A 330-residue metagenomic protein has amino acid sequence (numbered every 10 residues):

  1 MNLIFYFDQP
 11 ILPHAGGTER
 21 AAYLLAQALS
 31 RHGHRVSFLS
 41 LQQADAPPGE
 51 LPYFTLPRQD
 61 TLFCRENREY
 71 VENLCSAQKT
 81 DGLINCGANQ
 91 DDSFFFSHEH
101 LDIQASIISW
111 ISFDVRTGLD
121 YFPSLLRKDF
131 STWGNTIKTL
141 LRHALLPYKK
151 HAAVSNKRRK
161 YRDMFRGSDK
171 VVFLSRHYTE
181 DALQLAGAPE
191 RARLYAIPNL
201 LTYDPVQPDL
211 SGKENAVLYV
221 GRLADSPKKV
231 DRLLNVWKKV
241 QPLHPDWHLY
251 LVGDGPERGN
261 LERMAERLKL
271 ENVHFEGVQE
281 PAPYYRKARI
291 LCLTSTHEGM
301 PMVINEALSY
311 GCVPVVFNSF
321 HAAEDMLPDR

Functional and structural regions predicted by a protein language model:
G82, L101-H143: Active-site proximal beta-strand in glycosyltransferases
N85-D91, I111: Short His-centered aromatic/hydrophobic patch
D120, N318-R330: Short acidic/histidine- and often glycine-rich active-site loop of Leloir-type glycosyltransferases that engages
K149-A192, Y203: A short, active-site helix/loop in glycosyltransferases that binds the activated sugar's phosphate group
D209-K228, L234-W237: Conserved donor-binding/catalytic core segment of Leloir-type glycosyltransferases
N260-V278: Nucleotide-activated donor-binding/catalytic signature segment of Leloir-type glycosyltransferases, i.e., the conserved
T296: Aromatic "clamp/platform" in nucleotide-sugar-dependent glycosyltransferases that forms part of the donor/acceptor
V313-F317: Short hydrophobic beta-strand element within catalytic cores of glycosyltransferases and related nucleotide-activated
